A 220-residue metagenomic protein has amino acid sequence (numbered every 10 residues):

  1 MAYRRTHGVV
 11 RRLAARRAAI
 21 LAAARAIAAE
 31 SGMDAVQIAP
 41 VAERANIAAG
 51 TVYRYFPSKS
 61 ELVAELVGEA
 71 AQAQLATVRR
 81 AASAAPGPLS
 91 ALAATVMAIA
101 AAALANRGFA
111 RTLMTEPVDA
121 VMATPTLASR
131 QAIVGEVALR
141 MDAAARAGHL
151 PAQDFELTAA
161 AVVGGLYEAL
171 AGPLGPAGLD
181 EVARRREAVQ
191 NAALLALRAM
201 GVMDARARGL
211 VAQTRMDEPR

Functional and structural regions predicted by a protein language model:
M1-R4, L139-R146, A171, G175 (+1 more regions): C-terminal peripheral helix-coil segments that are non-catalytic and often amphipathic
L13-R25, V41, L66-Q74, V137: Generic hydrophobic, amphipathic alpha-helix propensity
A19, I27-E61, E65: Helix-turn-helix
E65, A76-R111, A159-V162, R186-V189: Hydrophobic alpha-helical connector segments
E69, L75, V121-H149, E156-A171 (+2 more regions): Amphipathic alpha-helical packing segments from all-alpha helical-bundle domains
A81-A85, L113-P117, A169-A177: Secondary-structure edge/capping motif, primarily at the C-terminal ends of alpha-helices and the immediately following
M97-L104, L113-P117, L195-G201: Helix-loop "lid/cap" segments that line or gate small-molecule binding pockets
T112-A120, A212-T214: Short linear capping/connector segments at secondary-structure termini
